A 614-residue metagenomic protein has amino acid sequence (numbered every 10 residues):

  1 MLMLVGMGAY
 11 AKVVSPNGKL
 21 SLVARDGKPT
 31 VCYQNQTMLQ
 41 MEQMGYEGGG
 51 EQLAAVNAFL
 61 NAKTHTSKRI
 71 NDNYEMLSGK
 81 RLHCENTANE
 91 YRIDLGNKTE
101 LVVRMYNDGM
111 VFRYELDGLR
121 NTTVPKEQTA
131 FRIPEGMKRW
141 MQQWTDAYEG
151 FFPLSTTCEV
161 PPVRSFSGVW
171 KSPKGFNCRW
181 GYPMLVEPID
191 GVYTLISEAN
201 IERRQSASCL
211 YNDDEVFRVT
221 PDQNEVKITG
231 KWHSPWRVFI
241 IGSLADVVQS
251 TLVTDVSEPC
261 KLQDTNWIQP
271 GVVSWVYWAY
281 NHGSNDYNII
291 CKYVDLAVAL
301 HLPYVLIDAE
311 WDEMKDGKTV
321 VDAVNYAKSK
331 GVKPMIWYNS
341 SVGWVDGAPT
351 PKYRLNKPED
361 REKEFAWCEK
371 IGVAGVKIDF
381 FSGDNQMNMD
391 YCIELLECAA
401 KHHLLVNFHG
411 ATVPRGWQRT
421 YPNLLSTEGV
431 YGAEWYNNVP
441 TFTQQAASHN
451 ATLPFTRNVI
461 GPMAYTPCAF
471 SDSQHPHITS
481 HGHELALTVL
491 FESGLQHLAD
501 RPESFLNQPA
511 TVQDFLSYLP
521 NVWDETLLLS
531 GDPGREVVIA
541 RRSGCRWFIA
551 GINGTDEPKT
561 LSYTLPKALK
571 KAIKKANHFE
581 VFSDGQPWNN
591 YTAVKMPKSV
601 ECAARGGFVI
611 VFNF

Functional and structural regions predicted by a protein language model:
K12-V253, P587-N589: N-terminal accessory beta-strand-rich subdomains and adjacent acidic, glycine-rich linkers that precede catalytic cores
C32, D556-Q586: Beta-strand-rich binding/interaction modules
T229-Y304: An acidic-aromatic substrate-binding cleft motif
E310-S480: Aromatic- and carboxylate-enriched substrate-binding clefts and catalytic-loop regions of carbohydrate-active enzymes
G482-L528: Catalytic cores of secreted or luminal carbohydrate-active enzymes
D532-K570, F608-V609: Carbohydrate-binding surface patches
V594-F614: C-terminal beta-strand-rich structural cap/linker in extracellular carbohydrate-active enzymes
